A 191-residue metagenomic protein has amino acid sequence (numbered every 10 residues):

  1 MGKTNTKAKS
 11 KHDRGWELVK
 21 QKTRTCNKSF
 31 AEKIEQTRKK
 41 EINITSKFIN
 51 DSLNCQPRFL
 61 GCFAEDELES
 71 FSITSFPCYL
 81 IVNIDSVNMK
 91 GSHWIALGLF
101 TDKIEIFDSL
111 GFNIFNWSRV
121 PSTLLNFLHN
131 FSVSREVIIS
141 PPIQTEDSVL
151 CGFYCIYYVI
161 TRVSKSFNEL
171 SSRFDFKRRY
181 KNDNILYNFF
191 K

Functional and structural regions predicted by a protein language model:
G2-K33: Intrinsically disordered, Lys/Arg-rich low-complexity segments
E17, K28-Q36, D51, N126 (+2 more regions): Polar/charged alpha-helical tracts
I34-E105: Cysteine protease catalytic domains with a Cys-His-Asp triad
I34-G61, T145-T161, F176-N188: Cysteine-nucleophile protease catalytic domains, especially the papain-like/related folds used in DUB/UBL proteases
N50, S72, P121-L125, L186-Y187: Short amphipathic alpha-helical segments and helix-helix/interface helices
T74-S164: Cysteine protease-like catalytic core of ubiquitin/ubiquitin-like
E169-K177: Long amphipathic alpha-helical assembly cores
